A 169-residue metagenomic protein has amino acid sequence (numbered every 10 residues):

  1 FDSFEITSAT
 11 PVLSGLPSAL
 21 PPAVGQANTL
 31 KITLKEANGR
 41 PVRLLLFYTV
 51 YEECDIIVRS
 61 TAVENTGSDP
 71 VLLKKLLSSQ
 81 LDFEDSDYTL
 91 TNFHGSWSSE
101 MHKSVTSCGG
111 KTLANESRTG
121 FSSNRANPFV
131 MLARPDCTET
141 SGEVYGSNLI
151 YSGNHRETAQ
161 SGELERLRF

Functional and structural regions predicted by a protein language model:
F1-F169: Polysaccharide-binding surfaces and accessory modules of carbohydrate-active proteins
